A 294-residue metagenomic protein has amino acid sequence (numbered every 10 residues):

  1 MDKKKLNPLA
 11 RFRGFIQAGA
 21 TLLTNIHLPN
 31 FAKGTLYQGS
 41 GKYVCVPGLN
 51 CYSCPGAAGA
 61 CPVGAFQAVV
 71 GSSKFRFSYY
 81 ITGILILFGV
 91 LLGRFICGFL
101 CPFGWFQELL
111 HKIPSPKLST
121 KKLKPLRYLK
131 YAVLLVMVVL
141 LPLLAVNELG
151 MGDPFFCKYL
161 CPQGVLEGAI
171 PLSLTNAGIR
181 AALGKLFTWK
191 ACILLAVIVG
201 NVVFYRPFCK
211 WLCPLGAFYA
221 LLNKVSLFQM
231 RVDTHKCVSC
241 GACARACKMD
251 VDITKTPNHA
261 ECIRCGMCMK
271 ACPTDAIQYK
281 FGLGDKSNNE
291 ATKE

Functional and structural regions predicted by a protein language model:
M1-T254, A260-E294: Non-ligating segments of multi-cofactor redox enzymes
